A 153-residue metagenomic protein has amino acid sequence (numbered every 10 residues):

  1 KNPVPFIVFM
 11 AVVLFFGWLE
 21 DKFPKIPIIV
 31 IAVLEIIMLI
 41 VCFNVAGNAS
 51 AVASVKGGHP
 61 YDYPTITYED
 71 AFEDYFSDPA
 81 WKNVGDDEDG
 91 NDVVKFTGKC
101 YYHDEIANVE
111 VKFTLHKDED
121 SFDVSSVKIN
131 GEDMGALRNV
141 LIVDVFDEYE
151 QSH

Functional and structural regions predicted by a protein language model:
K1-E20: Membrane-embedded alpha-helical segments of integral membrane proteins
N2-P3, P27, L39-H153: Cystatin/cathelin-like cysteine-protease inhibitor module
V8, V12, I26-I28, D86: Intrinsic low-complexity, intrinsically disordered segments enriched in polar/basic residues
F16, I31-C42: Amphipathic alpha-helical coiled-coil/heptad-repeat segments
K22-L34: Membrane-interfacial entry segments at the cytosolic side of transmembrane helices
